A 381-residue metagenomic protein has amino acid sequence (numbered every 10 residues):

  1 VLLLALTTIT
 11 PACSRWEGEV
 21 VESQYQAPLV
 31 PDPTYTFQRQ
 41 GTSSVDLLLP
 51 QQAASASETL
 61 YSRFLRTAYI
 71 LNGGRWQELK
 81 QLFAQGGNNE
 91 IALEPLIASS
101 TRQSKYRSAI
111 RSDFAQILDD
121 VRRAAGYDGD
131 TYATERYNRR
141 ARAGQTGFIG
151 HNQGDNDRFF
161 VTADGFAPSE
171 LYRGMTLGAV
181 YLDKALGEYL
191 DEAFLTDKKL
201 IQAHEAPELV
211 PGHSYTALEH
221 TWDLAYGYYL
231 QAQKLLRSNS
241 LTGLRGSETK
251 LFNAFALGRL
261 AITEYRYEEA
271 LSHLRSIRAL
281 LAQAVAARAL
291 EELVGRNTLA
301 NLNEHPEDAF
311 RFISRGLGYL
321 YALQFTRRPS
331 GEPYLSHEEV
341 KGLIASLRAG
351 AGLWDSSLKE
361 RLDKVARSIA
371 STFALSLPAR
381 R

Functional and structural regions predicted by a protein language model:
V1-T7: Sec-dependent N-terminal signal peptides
T8-A12: C-terminal motif of bacterial Sec signal peptides marking the signal peptidase cleavage site
G18-R381: Mature extracytoplasmic or organellar-lumen-exposed domains after removal of signal/transit peptides
